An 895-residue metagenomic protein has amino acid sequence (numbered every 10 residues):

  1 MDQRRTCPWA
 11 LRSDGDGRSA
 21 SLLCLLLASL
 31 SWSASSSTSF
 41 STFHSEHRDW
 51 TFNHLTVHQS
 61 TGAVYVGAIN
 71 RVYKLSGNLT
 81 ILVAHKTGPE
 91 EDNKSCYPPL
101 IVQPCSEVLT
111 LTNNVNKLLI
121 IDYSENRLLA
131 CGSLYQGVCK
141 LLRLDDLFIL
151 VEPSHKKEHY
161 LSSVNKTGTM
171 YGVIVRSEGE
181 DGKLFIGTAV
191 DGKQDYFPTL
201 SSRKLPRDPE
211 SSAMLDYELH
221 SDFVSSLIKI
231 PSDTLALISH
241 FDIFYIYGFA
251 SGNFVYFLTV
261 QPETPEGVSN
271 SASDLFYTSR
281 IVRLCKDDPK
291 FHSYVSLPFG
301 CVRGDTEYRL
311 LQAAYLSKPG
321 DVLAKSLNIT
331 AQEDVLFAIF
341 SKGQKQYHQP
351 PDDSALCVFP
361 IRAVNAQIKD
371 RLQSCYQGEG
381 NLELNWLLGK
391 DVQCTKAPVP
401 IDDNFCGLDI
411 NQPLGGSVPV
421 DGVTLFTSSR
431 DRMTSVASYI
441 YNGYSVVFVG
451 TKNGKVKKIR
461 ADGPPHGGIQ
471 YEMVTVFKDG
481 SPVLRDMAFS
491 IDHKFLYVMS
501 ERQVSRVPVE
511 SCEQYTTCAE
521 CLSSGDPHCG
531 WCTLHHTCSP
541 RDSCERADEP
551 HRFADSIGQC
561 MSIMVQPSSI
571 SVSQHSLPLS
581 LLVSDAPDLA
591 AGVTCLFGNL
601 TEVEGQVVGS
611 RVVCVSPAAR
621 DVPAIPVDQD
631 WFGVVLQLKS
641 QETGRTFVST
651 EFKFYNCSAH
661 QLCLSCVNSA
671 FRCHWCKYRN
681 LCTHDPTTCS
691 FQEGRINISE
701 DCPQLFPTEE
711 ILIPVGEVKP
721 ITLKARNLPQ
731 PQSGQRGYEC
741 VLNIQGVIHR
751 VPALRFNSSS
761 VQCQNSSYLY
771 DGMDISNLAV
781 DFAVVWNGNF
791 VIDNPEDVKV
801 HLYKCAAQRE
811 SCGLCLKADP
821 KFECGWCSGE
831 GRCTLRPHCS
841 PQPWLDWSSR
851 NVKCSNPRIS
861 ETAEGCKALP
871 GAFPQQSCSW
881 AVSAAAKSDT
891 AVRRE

Functional and structural regions predicted by a protein language model:
W9-S33, V634-L636: Cleavable N-terminal signal peptides of Sec/SRP-targeted secreted and luminal proteins
S21-Y123, R127-A130, Y135-V138, Q194: Signal-peptide-cleavage-adjacent N-terminal segments of secreted and extracellular proteins
T38-Y73, L111-E125, K166-D181, F185 (+3 more regions): Beta-strand-rich domains and repeat architectures in extracellular enzymes and scaffolds, especially beta-propellers
L55, V64, V72, L119 (+28 more regions): Structural signal for hydrophobic/aromatic residues that build the beta-strand cores of folded beta-sheet domains
L82-K86, E90-S106, I121-N126, G132-H240 (+6 more regions): Beta-propeller fold recognition
Y471-V483, S562-A586, G592-H660, E700-S733 (+2 more regions): Beta-rich interaction modules in large eukaryotic scaffold/regulatory proteins
C512-D526, C657-R672, A806-K821: Disulfide-braced loops of extracellular cysteine-rich modules
